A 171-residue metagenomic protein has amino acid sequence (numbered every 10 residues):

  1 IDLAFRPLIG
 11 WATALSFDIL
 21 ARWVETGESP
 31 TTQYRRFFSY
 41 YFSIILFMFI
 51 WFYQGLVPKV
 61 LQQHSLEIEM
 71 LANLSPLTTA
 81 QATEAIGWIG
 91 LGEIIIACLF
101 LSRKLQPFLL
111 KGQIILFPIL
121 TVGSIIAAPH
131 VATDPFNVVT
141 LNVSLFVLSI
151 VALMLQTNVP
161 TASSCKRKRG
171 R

Functional and structural regions predicted by a protein language model:
I1-H64, A80-G92, L101-R171: Extended, low-polarity transmembrane helix blocks
E67-Q81: Perimembrane loop-to-helix junctions flanking transmembrane segments
A97: Conformational-control "hinges and anchors"
